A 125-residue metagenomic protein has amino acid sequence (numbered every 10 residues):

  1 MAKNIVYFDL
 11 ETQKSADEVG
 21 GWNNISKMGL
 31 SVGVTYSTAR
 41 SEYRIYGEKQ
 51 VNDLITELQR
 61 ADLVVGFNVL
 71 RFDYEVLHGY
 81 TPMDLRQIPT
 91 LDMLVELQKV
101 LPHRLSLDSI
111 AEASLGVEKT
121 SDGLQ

Functional and structural regions predicted by a protein language model:
M1-L63: Conserved RNase H-like, two-metal-ion catalytic cores of nucleic-acid enzymes
T38-E118: Conserved DEDDh/DEDDy metal-dependent 3′-5′ exonuclease domain
E118-Q125: A conserved mid-domain beta-alpha-beta active-site/ligand-binding segment of alpha/beta enzyme cores
